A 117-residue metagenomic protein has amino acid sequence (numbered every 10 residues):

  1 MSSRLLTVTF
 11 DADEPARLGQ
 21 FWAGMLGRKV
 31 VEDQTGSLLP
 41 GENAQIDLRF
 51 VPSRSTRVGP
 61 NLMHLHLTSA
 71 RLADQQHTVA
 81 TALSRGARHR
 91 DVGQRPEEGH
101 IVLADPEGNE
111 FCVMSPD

Functional and structural regions predicted by a protein language model:
M1-E32, P40-D91, A104-D117: Glyoxalase I/VOC metalloenzyme domain signal
T35, R95-G99: Short acidic/glycine-enriched loop/turn segments that link adjacent beta-strands
